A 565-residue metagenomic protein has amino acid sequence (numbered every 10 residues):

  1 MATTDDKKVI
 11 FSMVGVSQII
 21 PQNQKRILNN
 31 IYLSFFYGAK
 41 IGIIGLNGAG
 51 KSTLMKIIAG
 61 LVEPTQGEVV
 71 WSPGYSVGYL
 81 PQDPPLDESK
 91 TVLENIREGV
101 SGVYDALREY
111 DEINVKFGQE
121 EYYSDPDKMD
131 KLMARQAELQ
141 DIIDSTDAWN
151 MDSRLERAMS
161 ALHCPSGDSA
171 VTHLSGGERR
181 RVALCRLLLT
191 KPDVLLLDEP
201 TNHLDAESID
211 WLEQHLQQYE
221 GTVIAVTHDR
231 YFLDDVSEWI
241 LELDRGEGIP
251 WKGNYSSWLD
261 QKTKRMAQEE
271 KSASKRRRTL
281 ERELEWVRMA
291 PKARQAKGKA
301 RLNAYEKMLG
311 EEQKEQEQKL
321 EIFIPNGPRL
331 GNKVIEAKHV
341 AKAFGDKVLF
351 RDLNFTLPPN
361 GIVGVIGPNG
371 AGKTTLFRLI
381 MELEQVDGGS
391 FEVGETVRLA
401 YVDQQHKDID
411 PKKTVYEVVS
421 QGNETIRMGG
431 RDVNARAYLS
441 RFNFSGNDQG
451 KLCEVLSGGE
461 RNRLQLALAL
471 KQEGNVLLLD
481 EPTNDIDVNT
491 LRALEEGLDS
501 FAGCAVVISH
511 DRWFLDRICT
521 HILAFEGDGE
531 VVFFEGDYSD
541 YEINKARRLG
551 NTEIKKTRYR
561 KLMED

Functional and structural regions predicted by a protein language model:
M1-S274, Q318, P325-D565: ABC ATP-binding cassette signature C-motif
Q261-R294, G298-A304, M308-E315: Intracellular alpha-helical coupling/juxtamembrane segments of multi-pass membrane proteins
